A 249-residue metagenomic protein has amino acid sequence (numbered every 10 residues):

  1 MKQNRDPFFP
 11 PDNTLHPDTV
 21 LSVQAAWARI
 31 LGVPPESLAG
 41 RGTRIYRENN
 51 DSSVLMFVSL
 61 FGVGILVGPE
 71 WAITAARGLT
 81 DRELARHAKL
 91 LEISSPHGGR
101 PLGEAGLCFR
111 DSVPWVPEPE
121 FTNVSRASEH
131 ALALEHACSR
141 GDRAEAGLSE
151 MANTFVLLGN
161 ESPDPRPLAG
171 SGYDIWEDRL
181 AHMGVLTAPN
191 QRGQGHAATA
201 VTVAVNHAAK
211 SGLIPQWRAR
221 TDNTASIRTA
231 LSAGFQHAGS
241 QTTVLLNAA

Functional and structural regions predicted by a protein language model:
K2-H136: Acyl-donor-binding surface of acyltransferase catalytic domains
G64-V67, A208-R220: Conserved GNAT acetyl-CoA-binding A-motif
E92, E135-T154: Active-site rim helix/loop that mediates acceptor-substrate recognition in acyltransferases
P101-R110, Q236-A249: Conserved catalytic-core motifs of GNAT/GCN5-like acyltransferases
S149-N153, G159-S162, P167-L180, G184-A188: A conserved beta-strand-loop-helix scaffold within acyl/acetyltransferase catalytic domains
R166, S171, H196, N206-K210 (+1 more regions): Long alpha-helical, hydrophobic tracts
M183, T187, G193-A209, I227-S232: Conserved acetyl-CoA-binding loop-helix of GNAT-fold acetyltransferases
Q216-L231, Q236, V244-A248: Conserved beta-strand-loop-alpha-helix junction that forms the acyl-donor binding cleft
